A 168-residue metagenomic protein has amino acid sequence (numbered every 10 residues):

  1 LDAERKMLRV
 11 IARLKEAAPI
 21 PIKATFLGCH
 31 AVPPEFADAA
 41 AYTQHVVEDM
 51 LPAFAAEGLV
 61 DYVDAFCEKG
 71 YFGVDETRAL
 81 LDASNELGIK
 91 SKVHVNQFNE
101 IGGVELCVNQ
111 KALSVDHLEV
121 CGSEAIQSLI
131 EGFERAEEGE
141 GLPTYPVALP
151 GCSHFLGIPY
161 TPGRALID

Functional and structural regions predicted by a protein language model:
L1-E105: Metal-coordinating catalytic core of metallo-dependent amide/deamination hydrolases
K90, N99-D168: Active-site-adjacent C-terminal substructures of enzyme catalytic domains
